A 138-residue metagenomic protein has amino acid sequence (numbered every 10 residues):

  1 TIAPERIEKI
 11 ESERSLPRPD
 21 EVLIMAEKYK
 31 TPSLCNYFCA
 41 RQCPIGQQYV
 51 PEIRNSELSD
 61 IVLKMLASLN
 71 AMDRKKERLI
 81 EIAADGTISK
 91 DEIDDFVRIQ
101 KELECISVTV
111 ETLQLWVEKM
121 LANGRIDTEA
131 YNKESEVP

Functional and structural regions predicted by a protein language model:
T1-K9: Short alpha-helical DNA-recognition segment
A3-P4, S15, S33: The DNA-contacting recognition helix of HTH DNA-binding domains and analogous helical DNA-recognition elements
S12: Short, conserved catalytic or interaction motifs in soluble domains
D20-N36: DNA major-groove recognition helix of helix-turn-helix/homeodomain DNA-binding modules
Y37-A67, M120-P138: Short, charged recognition helix plus adjacent turn of helix-turn-helix-like nucleic-acid-binding domains
R54-E57, R74-F96: Acidic, glycine-anchored loop motifs typical of Ca2+
L63-D73, V97-E111, E136: Generic structural signal for well-ordered, non-transmembrane alpha-helical segments in soluble/cytosolic regions
N70, R74-A84, V108-A122: Charged/polar positions within long, soluble alpha-helices
